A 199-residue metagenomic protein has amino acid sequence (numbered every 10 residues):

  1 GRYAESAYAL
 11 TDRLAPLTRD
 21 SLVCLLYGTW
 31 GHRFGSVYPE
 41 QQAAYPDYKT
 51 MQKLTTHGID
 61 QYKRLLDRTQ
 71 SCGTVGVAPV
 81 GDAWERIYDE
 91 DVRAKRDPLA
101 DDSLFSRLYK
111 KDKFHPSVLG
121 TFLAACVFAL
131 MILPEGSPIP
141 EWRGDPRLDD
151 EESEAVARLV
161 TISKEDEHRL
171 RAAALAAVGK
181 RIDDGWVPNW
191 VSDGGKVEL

Functional and structural regions predicted by a protein language model:
G1-V118, A129-L130, I139: Alpha-helical cap/lid subdomain in secreted, periplasmic, or secretory-pathway luminal O-acyl-processing enzymes
G73, D97-L199: Conserved catalytic region of serine esterases and O-acyltransferases that act on ester linkages in lipids
